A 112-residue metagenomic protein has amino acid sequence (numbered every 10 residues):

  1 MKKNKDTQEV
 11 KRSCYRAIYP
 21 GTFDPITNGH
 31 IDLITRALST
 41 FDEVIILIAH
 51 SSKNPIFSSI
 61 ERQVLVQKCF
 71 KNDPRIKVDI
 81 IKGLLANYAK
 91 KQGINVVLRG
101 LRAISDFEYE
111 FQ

Functional and structural regions predicted by a protein language model:
M1-Q112: Nucleotidyltransferase catalytic core that binds NTPs
